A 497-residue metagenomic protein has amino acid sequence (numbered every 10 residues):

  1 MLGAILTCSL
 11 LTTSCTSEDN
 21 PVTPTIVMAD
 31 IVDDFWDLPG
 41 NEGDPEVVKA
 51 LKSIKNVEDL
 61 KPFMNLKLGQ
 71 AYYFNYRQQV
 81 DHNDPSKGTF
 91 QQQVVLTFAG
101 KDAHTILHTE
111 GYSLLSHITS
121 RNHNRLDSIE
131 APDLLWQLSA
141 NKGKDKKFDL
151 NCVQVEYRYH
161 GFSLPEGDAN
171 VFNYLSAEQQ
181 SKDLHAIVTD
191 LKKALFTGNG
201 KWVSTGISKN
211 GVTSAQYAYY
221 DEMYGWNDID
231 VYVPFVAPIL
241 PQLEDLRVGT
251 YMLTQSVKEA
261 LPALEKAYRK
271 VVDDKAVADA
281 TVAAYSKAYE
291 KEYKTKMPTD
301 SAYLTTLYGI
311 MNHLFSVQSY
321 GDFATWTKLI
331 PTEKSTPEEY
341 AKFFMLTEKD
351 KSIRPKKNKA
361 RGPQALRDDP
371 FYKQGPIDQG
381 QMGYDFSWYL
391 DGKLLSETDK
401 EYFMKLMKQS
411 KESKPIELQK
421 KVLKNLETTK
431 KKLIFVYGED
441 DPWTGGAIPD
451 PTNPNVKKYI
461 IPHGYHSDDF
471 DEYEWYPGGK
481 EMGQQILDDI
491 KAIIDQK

Functional and structural regions predicted by a protein language model:
L10-S14: C-terminal motif of bacterial Sec signal peptides marking the signal peptidase cleavage site
T16-N151, W202, Y476-K497: Catalytic-loop region of hydrolases
F172-K193: Alpha/beta-hydrolase active-site loop
T197-S208: Alpha/beta-hydrolase fold nucleophile elbow
K209-Y224, Y232: Short glycine-enriched nucleophile-adjacent loop and the immediately C-terminal alpha-helix near the catalytic center
Y224-K296: A catalytic-pocket lid/entrance helix-loop region that shapes and gates access to the active site across common
A283-P415: Alpha/beta-hydrolase fold active-site neighborhood
T429, F435-Y437: Short beta-strand/loop motif that positions the catalytic acidic residue of the alpha/beta-hydrolase fold
